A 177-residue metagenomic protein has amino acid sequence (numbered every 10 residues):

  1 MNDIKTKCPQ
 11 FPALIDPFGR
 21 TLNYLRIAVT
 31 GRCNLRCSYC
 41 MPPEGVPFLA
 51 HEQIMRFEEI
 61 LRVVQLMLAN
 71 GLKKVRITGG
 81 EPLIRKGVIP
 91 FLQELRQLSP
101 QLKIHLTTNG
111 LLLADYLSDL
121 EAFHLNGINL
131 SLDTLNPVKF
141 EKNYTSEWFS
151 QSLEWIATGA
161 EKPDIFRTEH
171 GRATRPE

Functional and structural regions predicted by a protein language model:
N2-I104: Conserved alpha-helical substructure of the radical SAM core
I54-I77, I84-P176: Radical SAM/AdoMet-radical enzyme domain recognition
